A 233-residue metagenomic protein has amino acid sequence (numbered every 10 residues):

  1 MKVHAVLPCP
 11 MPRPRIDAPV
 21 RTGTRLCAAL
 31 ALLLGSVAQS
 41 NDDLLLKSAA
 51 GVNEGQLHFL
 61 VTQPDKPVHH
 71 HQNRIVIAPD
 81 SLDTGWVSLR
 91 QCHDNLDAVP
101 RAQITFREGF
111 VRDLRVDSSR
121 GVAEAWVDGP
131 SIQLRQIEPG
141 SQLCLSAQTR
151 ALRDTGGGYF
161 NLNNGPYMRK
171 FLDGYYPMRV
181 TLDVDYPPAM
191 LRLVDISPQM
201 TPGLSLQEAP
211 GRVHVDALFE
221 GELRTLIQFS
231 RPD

Functional and structural regions predicted by a protein language model:
H4-C27: Bacterial N-terminal signal peptides that target proteins for export
R25-G35: Bacterial N-terminal signal peptides
S40-D80: N-terminal, polar/Ser/Thr-rich
P64-D65, I75-W86, T105, Q136 (+1 more regions): Short, solvent-exposed beta-strand/turn "edge" segments of beta-rich domains on protein surfaces
D83-D97, N163: Short beta-strand elements of extracellular/lumenal beta-sandwich folds
A98-V127, D173-E208: Solvent-exposed beta-hairpin/edge-strand motifs
R115-L162, A209-P232: A surface-exposed beta-strand-loop module
A151-P187: Glycine/proline-rich low-complexity spacer/linker segments in large multi-domain proteins
